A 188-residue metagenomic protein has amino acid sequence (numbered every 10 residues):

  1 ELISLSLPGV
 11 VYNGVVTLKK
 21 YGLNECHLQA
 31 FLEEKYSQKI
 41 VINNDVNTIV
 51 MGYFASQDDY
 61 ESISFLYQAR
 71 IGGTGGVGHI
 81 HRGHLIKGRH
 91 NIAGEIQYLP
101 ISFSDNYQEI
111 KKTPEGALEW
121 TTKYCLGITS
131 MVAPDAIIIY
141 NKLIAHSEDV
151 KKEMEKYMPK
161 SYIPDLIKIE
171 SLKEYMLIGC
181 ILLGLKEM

Functional and structural regions predicted by a protein language model:
E1-S62, D149-S161: Glycine-rich phosphate-binding loop and adjoining helix at the ATP-binding site of ATP-dependent phosphoryl-transfer
S6, L66, Y140: Conserved residues at the C-terminal ends of beta-strands
P8-V11, A69-I71, L143-I144: Short glycine-rich anion-binding loops that position phosphate/pyrophosphate groups of nucleotides and phosphorylated
K19-Y21, G94-L99, N141: Flexible, active-site-adjacent loop/turn segments at secondary-structure boundaries
E25, N47-T48, A93, I144 (+1 more regions): Alpha-helix N-cap/helix-start and coil->helix boundary motif
A30-S130: Glycine/GP-enriched mid-protein hinge/lid loop-to-helix segment characteristic of carbohydrate kinases
K35-Q38, F103-M188: ATP-binding/phosphotransfer module of carbohydrate and carboxylate kinases, centering on a glycine-rich
